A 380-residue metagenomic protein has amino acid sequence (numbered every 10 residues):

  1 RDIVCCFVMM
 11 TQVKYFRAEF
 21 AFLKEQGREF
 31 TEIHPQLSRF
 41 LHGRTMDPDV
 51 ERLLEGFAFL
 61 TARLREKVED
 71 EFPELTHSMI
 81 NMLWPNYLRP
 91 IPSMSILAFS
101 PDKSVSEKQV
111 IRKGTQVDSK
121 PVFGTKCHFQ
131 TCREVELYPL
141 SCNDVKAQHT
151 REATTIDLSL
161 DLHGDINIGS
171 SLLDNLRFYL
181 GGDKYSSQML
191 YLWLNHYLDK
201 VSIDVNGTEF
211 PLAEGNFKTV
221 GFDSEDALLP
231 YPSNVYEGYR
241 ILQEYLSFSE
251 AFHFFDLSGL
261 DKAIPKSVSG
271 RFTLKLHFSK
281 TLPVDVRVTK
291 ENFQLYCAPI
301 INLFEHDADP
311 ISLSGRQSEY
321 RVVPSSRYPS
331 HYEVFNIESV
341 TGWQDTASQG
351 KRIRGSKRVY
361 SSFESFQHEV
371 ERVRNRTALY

Functional and structural regions predicted by a protein language model:
F7-G207, T219: Extended assembly-interface regions of large multimeric machines
A21-K24, R28, V370-Y380: Extended, amphipathic alpha-helical scaffolds
W84, F129, H368, L379-Y380: Tryptophan-centered motif/residue detector
H163-V370: Short, low-complexity Pro/Thr/Gly
